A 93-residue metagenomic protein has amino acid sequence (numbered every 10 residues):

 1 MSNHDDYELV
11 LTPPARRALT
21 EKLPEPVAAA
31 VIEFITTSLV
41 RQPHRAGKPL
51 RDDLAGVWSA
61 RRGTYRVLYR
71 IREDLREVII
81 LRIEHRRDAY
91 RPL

Functional and structural regions predicted by a protein language model:
M1-F34: Arg/Lys-rich, positively charged N-terminal/basic patches that mediate binding to nucleic acids
S2-D6, D88-L93: Short, charged, intrinsically disordered terminal tails
R17, R41, D88: Active-site micro-motifs of SAM-dependent methyltransferase domains
L23, R82, L93: Short, flexible helix/strand-to-coil boundary loops that buttress conserved ligand/catalytic motifs in alpha/beta
L23-P24, L39, P43, W58: Flexible interhelical turns and helix-capping residues at alpha-helix boundaries within structured domains
A30-V40, H44: Compact soluble domain cores
R45-D88: Basic/aromatic recognition patch in beta-strand/loop cores that engages polyanionic ligands
